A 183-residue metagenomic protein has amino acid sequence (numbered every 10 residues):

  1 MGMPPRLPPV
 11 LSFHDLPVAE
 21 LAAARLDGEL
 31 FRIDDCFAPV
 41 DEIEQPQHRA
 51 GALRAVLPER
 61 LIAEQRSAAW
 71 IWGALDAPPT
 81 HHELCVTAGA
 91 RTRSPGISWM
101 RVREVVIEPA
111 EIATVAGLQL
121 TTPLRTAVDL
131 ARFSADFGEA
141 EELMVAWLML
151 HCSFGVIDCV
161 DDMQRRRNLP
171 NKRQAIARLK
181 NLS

Functional and structural regions predicted by a protein language model:
M1-D129, F133-A177, N181-S183: Short gly/ser-rich loop at a beta-strand->alpha-helix junction or flexible surface loop bordering the NTP-binding
